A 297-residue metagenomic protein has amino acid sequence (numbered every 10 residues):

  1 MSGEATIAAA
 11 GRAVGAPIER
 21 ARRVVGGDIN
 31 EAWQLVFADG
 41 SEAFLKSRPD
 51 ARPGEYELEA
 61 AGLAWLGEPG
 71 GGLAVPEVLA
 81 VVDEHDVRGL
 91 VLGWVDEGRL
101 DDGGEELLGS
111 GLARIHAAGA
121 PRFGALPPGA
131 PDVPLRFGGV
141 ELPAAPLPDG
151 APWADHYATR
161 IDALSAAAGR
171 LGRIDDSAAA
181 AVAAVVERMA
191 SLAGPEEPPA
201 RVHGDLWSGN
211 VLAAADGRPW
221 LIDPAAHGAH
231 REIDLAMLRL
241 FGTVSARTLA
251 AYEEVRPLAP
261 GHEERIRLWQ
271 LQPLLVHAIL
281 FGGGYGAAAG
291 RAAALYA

Functional and structural regions predicted by a protein language model:
S2-R12, A120-R201, A214: An alpha-helical support segment within catalytic cores of ATP-dependent transferases
G15-R22: Conserved N-terminal boundary motif of the eukaryotic protein kinase catalytic domain
E19, A74-L79, I222, A236: A short, local hydrophobic-aromatic micro-motif
V24-P152: ATP-binding pocket architecture of kinase catalytic cores
P148, W153-A154, A166, P198-R201 (+3 more regions): Active-site Asp-x-Gly
R267-L275: Hydrophobic alpha-helical segments that form the core of small-molecule binding pockets and/or dimer interfaces
H277-A297: ATP/Mg2+ or Mg2+-diphosphate-binding catalytic cores that bind nucleotide phosphates or diphosphates via glycine-rich
